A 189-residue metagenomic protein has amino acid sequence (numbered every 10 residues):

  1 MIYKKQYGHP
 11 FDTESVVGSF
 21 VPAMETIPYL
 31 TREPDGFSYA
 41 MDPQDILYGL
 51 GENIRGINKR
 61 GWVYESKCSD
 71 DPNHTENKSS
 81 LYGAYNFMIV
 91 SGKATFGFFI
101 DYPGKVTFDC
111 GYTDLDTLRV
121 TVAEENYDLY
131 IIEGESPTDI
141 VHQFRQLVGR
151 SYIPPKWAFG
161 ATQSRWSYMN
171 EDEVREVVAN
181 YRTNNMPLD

Functional and structural regions predicted by a protein language model:
M1-K156, R165-W166, V178-T183: Catalytic and substrate-binding clefts that recognize carbohydrates or anionic sugar/phosphate headgroups
W157-S164, D189: Hydrophobic faces of well-ordered beta-strands that scaffold small-molecule active sites in alpha/beta enzyme cores
W166-D172: Acidic-and-aromatic substrate-binding clefts and catalytic sites of carbohydrate-active enzymes
V174-V177, P187-D189: Long amphipathic alpha-helical segments
